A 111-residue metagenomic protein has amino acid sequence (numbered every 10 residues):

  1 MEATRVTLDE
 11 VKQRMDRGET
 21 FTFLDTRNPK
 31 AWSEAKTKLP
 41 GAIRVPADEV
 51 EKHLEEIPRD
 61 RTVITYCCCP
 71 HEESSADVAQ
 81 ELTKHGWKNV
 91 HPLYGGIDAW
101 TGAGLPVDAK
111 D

Functional and structural regions predicted by a protein language model:
M1-F21, P29-T65, C69-D111: Rhodanese-like catalytic fold shared by cysteine-dependent sulfurtransferases and DSP/PTP-type phosphatases
L24: Conserved beta/loop motifs at nucleotide-recognition and modification sites
